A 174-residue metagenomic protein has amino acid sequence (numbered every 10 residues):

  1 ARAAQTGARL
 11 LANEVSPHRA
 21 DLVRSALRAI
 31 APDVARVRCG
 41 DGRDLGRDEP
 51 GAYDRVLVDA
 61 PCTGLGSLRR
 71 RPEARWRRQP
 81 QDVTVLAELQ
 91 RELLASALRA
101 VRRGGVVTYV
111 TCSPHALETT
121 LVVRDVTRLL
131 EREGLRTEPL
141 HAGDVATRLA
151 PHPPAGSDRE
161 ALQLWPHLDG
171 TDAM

Functional and structural regions predicted by a protein language model:
A1-M174: S-adenosylmethionine
